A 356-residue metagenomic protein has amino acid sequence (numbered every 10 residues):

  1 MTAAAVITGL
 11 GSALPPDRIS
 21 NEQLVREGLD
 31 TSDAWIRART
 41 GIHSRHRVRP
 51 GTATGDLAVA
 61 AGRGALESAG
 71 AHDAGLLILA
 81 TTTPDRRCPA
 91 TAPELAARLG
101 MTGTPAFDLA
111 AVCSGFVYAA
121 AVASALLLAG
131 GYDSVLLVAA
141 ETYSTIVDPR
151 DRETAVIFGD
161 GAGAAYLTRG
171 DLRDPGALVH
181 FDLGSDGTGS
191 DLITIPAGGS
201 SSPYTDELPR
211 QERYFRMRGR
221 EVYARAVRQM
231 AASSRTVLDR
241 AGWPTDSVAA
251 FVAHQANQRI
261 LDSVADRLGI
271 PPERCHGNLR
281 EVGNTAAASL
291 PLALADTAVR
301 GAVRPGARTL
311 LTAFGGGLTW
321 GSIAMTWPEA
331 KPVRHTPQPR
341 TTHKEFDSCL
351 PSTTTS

Functional and structural regions predicted by a protein language model:
M1-P50, D151-A224, R228, A232 (+1 more regions): Condensing-enzyme catalytic core mediating Claisen C-C bond formation in acyl metabolism
I7-G9, I36, A65, L77 (+8 more regions): Buried hydrophobic positions in well-ordered alpha/beta secondary-structure cores of metabolic enzymes
T8-G11, A80, A110, V135-E141 (+4 more regions): Short beta-strand segments
L29-A38, R87-G100, L137-Y143, S200-E207 (+1 more regions): Acidic-glycine-rich active-site phosphate/pyrophosphate-binding loop
I42-S44, L76-I78, A97-A110, S144-R150 (+1 more regions): Glycine/charged-rich beta-loop-alpha catalytic/anionic-binding loops adjacent to active sites
G55, V59-G62, P84, A97 (+5 more regions): Claisen-condensing/thiolase-fold acyl-transfer catalytic domains that form or cleave C-C bonds in fatty acid
A61-G75, A232-A249, T297-A302: Phosphate/pyrophosphate-binding loops at sites that engage ATP/ADP/AMP, CoA/4′-phosphopantetheine, polyphosphate
S124, L128-A162: Flexible, glycine-rich active-site loops centered on histidine and acidic residues that chelate a metal or position
